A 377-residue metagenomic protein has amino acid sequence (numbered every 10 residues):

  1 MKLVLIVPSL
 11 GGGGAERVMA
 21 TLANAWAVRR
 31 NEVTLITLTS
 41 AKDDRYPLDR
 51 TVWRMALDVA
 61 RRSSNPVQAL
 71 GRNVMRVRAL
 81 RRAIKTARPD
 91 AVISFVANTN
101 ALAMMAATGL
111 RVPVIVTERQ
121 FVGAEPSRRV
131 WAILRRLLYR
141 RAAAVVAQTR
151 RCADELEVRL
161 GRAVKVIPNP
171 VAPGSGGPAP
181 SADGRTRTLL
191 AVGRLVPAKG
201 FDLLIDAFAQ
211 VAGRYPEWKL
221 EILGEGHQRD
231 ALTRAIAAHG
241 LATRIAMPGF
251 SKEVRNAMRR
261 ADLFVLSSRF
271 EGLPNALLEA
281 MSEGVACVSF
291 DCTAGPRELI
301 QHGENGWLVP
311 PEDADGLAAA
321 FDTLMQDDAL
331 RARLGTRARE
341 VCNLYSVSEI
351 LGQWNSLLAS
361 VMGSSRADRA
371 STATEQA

Functional and structural regions predicted by a protein language model:
L5-G13, R17-Q68, E157, V166 (+1 more regions): N-terminal strand-loop element at the rim of the active site of nucleotide-sugar-dependent glycosyltransferases
E16-T21, R187, A191-Q210, L220 (+2 more regions): A conserved mid-protein helix/loop that constitutes part of the nucleotide-sugar donor-binding site
M55, R140-G177: Donor nucleotide-sugar binding/catalytic pocket of nucleotide-sugar-dependent glycosyltransferases
S94-N100, E118: Short His-centered aromatic/hydrophobic patch
F250, R269: Aromatic "clamp/platform" in nucleotide-sugar-dependent glycosyltransferases that forms part of the donor/acceptor
A286-F290: Short hydrophobic beta-strand element within catalytic cores of glycosyltransferases and related nucleotide-activated
Q301-G303, W307-A314, T323-D328, N343: Conserved acidic donor-binding segment of nucleotide-sugar-dependent glycosyltransferases
G316, T323, L330-L344, S356: A short, well-ordered alpha-helix in the C-terminal region of glycosyltransferases
